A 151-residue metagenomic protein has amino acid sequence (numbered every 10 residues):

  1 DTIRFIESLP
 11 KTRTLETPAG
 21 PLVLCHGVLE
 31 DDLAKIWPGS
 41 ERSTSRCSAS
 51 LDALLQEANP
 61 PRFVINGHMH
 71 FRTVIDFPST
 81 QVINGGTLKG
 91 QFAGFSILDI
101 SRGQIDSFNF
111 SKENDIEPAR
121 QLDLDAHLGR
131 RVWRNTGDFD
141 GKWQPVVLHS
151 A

Functional and structural regions predicted by a protein language model:
D1-N59: Conserved catalytic scaffold of divalent metal-dependent phosphoesterases
T2, P61, V82-G86: Intrinsically disordered, low-complexity segments enriched in polar/charged residues with Gly/Pro, especially when
I6, H26, H68, G86 (+1 more regions): Divalent metal-coordination and catalytic microenvironments
P10-T14, F71-R72, F95: Short, acidic/polar N-cap/turn motifs at the starts of alpha helices
V23, F63-I65, Q81-I83: Hydrophobic/aromatic beta-strand patches that form the interior of the parallel beta-sheet core in alpha/beta enzyme
E30-D32, P61-D76, K89-A93: Active-site environment of divalent metal-dependent phosphoester hydrolases
E41-S45, A58-P61, G67-M69, A119-L122: A broad, low-specificity signal for short, low-complexity segments enriched in glycine/proline and polar/charged
T73-A151: Acidic, His/Gly-rich catalytic cores of divalent-metal-dependent hydrolytic chemistry
